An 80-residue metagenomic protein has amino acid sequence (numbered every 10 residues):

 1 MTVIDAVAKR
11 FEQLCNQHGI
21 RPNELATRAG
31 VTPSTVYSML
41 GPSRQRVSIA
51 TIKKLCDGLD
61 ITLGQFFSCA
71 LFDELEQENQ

Functional and structural regions predicted by a protein language model:
M1-R21: A short, Lys/Arg-rich alpha-helix, primarily the initiator
Q13, G19, S38, F67-Q80: Short, charged recognition helix plus adjacent turn of helix-turn-helix-like nucleic-acid-binding domains
Q17, R28, G58: Residues within the alpha-helical elements of helix-turn-helix
L25-A26, L55: Short alpha-helical "recognition helix" segments of helix-turn-helix
G30-R46: Recognition helix of helix-turn-helix/homeodomain-like DNA-binding domains that insert into the DNA major groove
S43-D57: Short, basic-rich loop-to-helix N-cap that marks the start of a DNA-contacting helix
D57-S68: Intrinsically disordered, low-complexity basic tails/linkers immediately adjacent to helix-turn-helix/homeobox/MYB/SANT
